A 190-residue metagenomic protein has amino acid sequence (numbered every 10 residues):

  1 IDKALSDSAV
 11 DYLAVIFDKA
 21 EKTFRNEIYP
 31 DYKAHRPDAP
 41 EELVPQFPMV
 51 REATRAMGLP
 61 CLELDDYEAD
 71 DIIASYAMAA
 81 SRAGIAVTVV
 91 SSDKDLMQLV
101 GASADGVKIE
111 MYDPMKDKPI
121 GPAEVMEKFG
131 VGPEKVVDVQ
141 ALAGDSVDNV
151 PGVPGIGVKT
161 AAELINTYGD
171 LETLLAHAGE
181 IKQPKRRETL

Functional and structural regions predicted by a protein language model:
I1-A14, D18, F24-E27, D31: Non-catalytic, usually N-terminal nucleic-acid engagement modules in DNA/RNA processing proteins
E21-R25, D95-Q98: Short, active-site-adjacent cap segments at secondary-structure transitions
A34-L190: Extended two-metal-dependent nuclease catalytic cores across DNA- and RNA-processing enzymes
